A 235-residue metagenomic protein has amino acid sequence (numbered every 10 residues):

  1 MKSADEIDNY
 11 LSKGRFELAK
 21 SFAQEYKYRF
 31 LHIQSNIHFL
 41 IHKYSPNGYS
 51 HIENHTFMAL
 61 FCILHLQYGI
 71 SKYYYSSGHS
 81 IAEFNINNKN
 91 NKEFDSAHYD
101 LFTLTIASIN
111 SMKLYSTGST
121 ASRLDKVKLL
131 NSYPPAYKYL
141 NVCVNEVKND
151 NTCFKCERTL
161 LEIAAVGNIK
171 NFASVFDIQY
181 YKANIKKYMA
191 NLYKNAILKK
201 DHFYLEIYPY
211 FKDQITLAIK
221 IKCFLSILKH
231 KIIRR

Functional and structural regions predicted by a protein language model:
M1-R235: Nucleotide-activated chemistry modules centered on ATP-dependent adenylation/adenylyltransferase
